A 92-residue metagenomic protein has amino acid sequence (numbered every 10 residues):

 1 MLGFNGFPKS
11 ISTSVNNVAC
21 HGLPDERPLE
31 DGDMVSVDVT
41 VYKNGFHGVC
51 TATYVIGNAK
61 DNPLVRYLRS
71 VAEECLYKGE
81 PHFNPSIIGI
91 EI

Functional and structural regions predicted by a protein language model:
M1-I92: Active-site neighborhoods and metal-handling regions in enzymes and metal-associated proteins
